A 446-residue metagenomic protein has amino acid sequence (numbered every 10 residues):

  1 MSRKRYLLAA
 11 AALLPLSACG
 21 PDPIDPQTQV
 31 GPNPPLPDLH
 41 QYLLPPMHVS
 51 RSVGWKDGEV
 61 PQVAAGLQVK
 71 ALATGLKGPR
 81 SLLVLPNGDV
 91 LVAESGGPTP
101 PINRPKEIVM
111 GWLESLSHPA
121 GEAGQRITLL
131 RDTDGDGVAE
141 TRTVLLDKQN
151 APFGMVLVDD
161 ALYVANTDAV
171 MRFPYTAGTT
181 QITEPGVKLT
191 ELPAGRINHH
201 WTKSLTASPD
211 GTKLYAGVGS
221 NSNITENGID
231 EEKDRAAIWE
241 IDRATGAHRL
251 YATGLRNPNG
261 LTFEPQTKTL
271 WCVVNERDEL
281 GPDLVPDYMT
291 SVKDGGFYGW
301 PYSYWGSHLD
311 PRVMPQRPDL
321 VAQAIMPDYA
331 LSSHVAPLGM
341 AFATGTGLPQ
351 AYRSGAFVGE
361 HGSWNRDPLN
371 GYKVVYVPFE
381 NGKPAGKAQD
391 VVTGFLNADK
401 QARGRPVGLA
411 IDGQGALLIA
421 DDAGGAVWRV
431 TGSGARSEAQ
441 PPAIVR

Functional and structural regions predicted by a protein language model:
P15-A18: C-terminal motif of bacterial Sec signal peptides marking the signal peptidase cleavage site
G20-V63, P101-I102, L113-S117, E122-G124 (+8 more regions): Beta-propeller domain segments
L72-L76, T143-Q149, L189-I197, L250-G254 (+3 more regions): Surface loop/turn motifs at the tips and blade-to-blade linkers of beta-strand repeat domains
R80, I102-L157: Blade-loop segments of beta-propeller domains
N87, S95-G97, T167-A169, Y175 (+5 more regions): Short loop/turn segments immediately following the C-termini of beta-strands
D89-L91, A161-V164, M171, K213-G217 (+3 more regions): Conserved beta-propeller blade signature
V138-A161, N166-S208: Asp-box/WD-like beta-propeller blade repeats and closely related beta-sheet repeat scaffolds
